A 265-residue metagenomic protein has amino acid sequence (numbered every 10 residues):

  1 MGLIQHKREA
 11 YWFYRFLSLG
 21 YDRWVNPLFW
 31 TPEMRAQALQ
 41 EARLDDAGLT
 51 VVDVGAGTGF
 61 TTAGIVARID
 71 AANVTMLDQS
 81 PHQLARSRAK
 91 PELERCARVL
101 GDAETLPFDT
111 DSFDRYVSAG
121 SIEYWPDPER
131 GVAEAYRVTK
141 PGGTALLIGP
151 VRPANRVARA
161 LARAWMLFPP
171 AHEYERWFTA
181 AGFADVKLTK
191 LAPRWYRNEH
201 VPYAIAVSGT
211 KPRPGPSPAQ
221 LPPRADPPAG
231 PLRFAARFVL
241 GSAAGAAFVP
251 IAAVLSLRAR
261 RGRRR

Functional and structural regions predicted by a protein language model:
M1-D45, F60-G64, Q83-R86, A154 (+2 more regions): Conserved class I S-adenosyl-L-methionine
T50-T105: Class I SAM-dependent methyltransferase SAM/SAH-binding core
E104-R115: A short acidic, Gly/Pro-enriched loop at the edge of an enzyme's catalytic core that lines a small-molecule cofactor
E129-P141: A short glycine-rich, Lys/Arg-flanked "PGG" loop and its adjoining helix->strand segment in the class I
G142-G149: Conserved beta-strand signature within the Rossmann-like core of class I S-adenosyl-L-methionine
G149-M166: Short, glycine-/aromatic-enriched active-site segment of Class I SAM-dependent methyltransferases
L167-G182: Short alpha-helix
R194-L232, R264-R265: Core SAM-dependent methyltransferase catalytic element
